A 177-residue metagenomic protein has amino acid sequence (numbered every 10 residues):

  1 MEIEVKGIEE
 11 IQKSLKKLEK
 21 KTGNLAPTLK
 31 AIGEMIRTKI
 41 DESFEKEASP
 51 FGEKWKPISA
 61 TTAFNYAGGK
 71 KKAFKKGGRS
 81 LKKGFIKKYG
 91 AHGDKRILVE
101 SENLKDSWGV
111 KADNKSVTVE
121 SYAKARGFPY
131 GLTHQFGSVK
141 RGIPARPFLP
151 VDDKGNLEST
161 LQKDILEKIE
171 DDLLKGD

Functional and structural regions predicted by a protein language model:
M1-D177: Short, Lys/Arg-rich flexible segments
